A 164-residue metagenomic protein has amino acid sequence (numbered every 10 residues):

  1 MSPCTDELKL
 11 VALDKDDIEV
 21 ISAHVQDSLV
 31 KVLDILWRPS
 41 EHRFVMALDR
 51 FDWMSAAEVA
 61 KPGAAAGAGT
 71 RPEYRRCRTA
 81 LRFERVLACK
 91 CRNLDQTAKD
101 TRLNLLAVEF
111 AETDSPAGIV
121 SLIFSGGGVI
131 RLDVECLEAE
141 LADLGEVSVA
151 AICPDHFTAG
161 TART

Functional and structural regions predicted by a protein language model:
M1-T164: Surface-exposed, interaction-prone regions used to assemble/regulate multi-protein complexes
